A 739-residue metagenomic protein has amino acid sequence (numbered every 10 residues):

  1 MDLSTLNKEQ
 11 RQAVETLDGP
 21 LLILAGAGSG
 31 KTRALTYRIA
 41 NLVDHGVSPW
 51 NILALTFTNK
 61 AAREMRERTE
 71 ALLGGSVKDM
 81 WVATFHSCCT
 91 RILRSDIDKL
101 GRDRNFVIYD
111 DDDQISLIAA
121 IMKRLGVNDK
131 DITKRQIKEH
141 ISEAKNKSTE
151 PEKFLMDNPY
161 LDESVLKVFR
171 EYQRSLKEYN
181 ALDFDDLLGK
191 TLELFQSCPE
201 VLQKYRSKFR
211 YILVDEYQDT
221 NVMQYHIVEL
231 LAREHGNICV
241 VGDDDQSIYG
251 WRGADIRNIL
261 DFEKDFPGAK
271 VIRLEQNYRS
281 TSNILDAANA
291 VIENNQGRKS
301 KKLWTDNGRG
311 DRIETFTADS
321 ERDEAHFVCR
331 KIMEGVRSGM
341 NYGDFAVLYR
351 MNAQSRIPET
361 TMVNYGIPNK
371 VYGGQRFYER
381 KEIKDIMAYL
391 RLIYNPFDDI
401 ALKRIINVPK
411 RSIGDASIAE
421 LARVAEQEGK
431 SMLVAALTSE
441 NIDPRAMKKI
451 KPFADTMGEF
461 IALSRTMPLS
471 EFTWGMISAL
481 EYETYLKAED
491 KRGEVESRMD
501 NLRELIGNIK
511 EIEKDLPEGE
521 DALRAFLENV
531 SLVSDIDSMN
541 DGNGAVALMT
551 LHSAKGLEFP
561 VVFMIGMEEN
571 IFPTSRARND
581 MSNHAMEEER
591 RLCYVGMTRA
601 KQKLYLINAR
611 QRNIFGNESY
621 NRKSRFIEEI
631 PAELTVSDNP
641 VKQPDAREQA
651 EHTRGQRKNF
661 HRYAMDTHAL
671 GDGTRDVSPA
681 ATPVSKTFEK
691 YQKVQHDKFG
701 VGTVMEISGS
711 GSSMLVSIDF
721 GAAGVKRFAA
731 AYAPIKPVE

Functional and structural regions predicted by a protein language model:
M1-R104, I108-Y109, Y179, Q196 (+3 more regions): P-loop NTPase Walker
S4-E15, G19-I23, A34, L53-A54 (+6 more regions): Conserved helicase NTPase motor core
G19, V47-N51, S76-D79, E234-N237 (+9 more regions): Short glycine-/polar-rich loops that comprise or flank the Walker A/P-loop and associated switch/sensor motifs
A27-L35, I97, P267-K270, E275-P368 (+5 more regions): Helicase P-loop NTPase motor core
V82-T84, D186, T191, G544-L551: Conserved two-lobed SF2 helicase motor
D112-L176, N180: Coupling/switch/interface segments within P-loop NTPase motor domains and analogous charged loops in nucleic-acid
F154, N158, N341, S355-I367 (+3 more regions): Conserved helicase C-terminal RecA-like lobe
N540, M567-R727, Y732-E739: C-terminal accessory regions
